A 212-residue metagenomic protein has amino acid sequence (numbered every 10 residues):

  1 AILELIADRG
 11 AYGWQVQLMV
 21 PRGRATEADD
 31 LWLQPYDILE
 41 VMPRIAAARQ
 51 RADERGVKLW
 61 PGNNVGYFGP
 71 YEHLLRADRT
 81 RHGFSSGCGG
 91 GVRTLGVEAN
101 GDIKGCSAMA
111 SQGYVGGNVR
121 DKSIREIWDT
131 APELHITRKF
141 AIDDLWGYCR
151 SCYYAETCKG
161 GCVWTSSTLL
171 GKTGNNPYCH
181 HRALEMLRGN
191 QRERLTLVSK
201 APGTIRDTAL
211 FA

Functional and structural regions predicted by a protein language model:
A1-G89, T94-I103, A108-V119: Radical SAM enzyme [4Fe-4S]-AdoMet core and its adjacent flexible, acidic and glycine-rich loops/tails across
A108-A212: Flexible mid-to-C-terminal extensions adjoining Fe-S/redox cofactors in radical SAM and related proteins
